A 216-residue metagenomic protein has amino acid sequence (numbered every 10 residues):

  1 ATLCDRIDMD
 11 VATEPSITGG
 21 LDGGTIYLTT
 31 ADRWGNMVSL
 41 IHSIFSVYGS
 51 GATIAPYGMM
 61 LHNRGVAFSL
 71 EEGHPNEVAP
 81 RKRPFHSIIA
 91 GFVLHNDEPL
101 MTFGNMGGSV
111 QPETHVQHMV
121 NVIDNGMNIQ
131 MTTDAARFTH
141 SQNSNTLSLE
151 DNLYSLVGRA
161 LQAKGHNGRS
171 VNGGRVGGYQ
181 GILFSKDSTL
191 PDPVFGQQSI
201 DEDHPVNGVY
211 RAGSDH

Functional and structural regions predicted by a protein language model:
A1-P15, G19, N121, N125 (+2 more regions): N-terminal leader/propeptide and maturation segments of large enzyme subunits in energy/redox metabolism and hydrolases
A1-S43, P56-Y57, R64, N172: Internal maturation/activation junctions in enzymes
I17-L21, A79-F85, S170-G174: Short Gly/Pro-enriched turn/cap motifs at secondary-structure boundaries
A31-M101, N125, I129: Active-site rim segments in enzyme catalytic domains, especially the processed small/beta chain of N-terminal
G35, F92, H115, T132 (+1 more regions): Hydrophobic, well-ordered secondary-structure elements that form the walls of internal hydrophobic environments
G104-M127: Alpha-helical support elements that line or immediately flank enzyme active sites and cofactor-binding pockets
M131, A136-V194: C-terminal structured "cap/appendage" subdomains that terminate the fold
L183, L190-H216: Low-complexity, Gly/Ser/Thr/Pro-rich intrinsically disordered linker/tail segments
